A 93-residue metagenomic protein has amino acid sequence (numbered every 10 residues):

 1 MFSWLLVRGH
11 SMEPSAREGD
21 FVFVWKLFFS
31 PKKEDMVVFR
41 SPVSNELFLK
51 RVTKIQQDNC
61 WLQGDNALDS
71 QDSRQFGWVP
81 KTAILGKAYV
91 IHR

Functional and structural regions predicted by a protein language model:
M1-R93: Extended hydrophobic leader/signal-anchor segments used for secretion and membrane insertion
